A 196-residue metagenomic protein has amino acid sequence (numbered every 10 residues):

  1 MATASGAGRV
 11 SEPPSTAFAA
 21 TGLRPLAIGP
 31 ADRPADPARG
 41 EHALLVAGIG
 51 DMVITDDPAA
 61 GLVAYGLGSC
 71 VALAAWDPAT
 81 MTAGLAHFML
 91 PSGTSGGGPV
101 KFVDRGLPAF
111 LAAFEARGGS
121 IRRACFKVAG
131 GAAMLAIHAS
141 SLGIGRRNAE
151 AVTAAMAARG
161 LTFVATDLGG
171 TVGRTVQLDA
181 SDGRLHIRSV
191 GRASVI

Functional and structural regions predicted by a protein language model:
M1-I196: Active-site microenvironment for binding and transforming phosphate-containing groups
